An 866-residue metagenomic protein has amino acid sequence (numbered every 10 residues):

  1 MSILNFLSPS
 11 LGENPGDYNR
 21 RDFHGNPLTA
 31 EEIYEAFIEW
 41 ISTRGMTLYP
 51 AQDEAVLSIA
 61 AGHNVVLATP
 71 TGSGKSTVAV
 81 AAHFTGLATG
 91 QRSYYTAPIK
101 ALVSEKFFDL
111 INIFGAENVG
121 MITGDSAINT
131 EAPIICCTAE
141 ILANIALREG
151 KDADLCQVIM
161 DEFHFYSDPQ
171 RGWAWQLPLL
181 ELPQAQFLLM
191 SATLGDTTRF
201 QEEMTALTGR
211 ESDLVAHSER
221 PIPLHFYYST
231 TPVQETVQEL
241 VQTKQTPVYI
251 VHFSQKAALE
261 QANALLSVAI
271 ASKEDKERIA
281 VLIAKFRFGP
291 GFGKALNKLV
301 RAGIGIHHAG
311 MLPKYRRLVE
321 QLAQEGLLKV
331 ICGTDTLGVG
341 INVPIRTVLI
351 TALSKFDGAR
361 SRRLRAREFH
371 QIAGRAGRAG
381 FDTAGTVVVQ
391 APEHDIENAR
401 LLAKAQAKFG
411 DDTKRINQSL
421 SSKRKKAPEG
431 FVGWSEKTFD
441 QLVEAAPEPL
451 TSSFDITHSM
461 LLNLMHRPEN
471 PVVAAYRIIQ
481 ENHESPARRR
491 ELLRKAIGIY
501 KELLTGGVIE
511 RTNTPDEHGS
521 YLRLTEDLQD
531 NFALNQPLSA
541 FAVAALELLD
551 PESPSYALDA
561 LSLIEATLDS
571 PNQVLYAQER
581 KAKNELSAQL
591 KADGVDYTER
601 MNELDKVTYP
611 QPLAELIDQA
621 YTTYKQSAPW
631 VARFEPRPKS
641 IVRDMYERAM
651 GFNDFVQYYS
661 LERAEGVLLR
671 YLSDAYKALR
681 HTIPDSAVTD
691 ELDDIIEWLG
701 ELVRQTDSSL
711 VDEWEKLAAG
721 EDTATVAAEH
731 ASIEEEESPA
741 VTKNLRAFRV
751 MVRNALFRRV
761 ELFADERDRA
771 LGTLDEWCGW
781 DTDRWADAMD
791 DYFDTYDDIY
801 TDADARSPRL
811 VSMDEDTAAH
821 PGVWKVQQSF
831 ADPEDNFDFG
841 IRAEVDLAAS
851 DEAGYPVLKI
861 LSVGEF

Functional and structural regions predicted by a protein language model:
M1-V65, I270-R301: Helicase-associated low-complexity/disordered flanking segments
I38-W40, G45-H225, S229, P247-K273 (+1 more regions): Conserved P-loop/Walker A NTP-binding site and adjacent catalytic elements of P-loop NTPases
T96, S104, I111-G120, K256-V330 (+1 more regions): Conserved C-terminal RecA-like helicase domain
E131-L147, A302-R316, L322-N342: Conserved two-lobed SF2 helicase motor
Y227-F253, E260-N263, R317-G326: Conserved interdomain hinge at the start of the Helicase C-terminal
G305, E325, D411, R415-R769 (+2 more regions): Non-catalytic terminal extensions of ATP-dependent helicases
T347-I350, S354-D357, R362-A403: Conserved segment of the helicase C-terminal RecA-like domain
A831-F866: Compact beta-sheet-dominated globular domain cores
